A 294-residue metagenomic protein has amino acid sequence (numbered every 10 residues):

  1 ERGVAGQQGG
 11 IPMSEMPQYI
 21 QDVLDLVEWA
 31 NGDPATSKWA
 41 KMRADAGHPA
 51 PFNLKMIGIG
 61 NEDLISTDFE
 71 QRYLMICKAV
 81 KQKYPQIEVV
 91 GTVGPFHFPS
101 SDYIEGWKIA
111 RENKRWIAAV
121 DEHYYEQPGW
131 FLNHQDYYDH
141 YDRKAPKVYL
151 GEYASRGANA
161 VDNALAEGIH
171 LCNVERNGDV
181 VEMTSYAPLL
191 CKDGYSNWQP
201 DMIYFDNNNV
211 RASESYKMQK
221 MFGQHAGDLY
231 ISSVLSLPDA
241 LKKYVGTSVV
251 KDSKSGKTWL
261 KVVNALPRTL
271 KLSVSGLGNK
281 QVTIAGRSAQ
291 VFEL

Functional and structural regions predicted by a protein language model:
E1-P17, L26: A conserved hydrophobic secondary-structure block that centers on an alpha-helix together with its immediately flanking
R2-G3, A145-T247: Aromatic/acidic polysaccharide-binding cleft in carbohydrate-active enzymes
Q18-D25, W29-R176: Active-site neighborhood of glycoside hydrolase catalytic domains
N61, G91-V93, Y124, E152 (+5 more regions): Active-site proximal loops enriched in glycine and acidic residues that flank catalytic Cys/His/Asp and coordinate
L64, F96, Y124-Q127, A154-R156 (+5 more regions): Short, glycine-/Ser/Thr-/acidic-enriched flexible segments
R72, H134-Q135, V161-A164, W198-Q199 (+2 more regions): Composition- and surface-driven signal marking solvent-exposed, interaction-prone regions in large proteins
K242-G276: Carbohydrate-binding surface patches
P267-S288, F292: Beta-strand-rich binding/interaction modules
